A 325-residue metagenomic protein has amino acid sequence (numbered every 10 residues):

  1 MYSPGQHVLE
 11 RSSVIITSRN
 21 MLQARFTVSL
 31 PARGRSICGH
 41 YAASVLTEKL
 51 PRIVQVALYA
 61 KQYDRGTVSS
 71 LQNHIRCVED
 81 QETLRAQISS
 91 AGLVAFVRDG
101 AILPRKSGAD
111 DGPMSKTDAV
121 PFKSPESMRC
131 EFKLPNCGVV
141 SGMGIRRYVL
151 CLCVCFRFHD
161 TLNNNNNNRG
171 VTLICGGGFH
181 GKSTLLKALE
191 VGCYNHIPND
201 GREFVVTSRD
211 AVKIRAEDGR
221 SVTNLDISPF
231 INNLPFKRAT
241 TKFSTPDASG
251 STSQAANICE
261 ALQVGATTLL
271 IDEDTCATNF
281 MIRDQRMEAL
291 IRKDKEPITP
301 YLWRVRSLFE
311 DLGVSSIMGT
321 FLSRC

Functional and structural regions predicted by a protein language model:
M1-G92, L103: N-terminal accessory targeting/assembly segments
P31, A101, R157, G177-F179 (+3 more regions): Short, ordered loop/turn segments at secondary-structure junctions
C38, S228-S251, I282-T299: Flexible beta-alpha connector loops of hexameric P-loop NTPases
I75-E131: Charged, amphipathic alpha-helical linker segments immediately N-terminal to NTP-binding catalytic cores
V140-Y194: Glycine-rich phosphate-binding P-loop
G192-N233: AAA+/P-loop NTPase substrate/partner-engagement loops
S249-A261: Conserved alpha-helical scaffold flanking the Walker A/P-loop in AAA+ ATPase domains
A261-G313, S323-R324: Conserved P-loop NTPase nucleotide-binding/switch module
